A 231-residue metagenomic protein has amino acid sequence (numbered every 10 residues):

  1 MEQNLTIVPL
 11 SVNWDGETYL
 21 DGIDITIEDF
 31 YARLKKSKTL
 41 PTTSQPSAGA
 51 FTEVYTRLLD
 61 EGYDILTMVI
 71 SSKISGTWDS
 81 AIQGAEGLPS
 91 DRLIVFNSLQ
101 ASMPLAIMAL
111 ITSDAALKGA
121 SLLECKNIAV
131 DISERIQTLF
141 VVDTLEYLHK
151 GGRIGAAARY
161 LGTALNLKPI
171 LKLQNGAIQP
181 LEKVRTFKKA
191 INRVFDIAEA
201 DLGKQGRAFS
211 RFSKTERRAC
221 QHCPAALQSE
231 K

Functional and structural regions predicted by a protein language model:
M1-E17, K73, T77-I94, Q100-L110 (+1 more regions): Mixed-charge interfacial surface used for oligomerization/domain docking and macromolecular partner engagement
M1-Q45: N-terminal glycine-rich anion-binding loop in soluble enzyme alpha/beta folds
G22, P46-A50, G76, A190-R193: Short secondary-structure boundary/capping elements
Y31-S47, Q174-K189: Acidic/glycine-enriched edge-of-secondary-structure segments
T42, T67, V95, S210-R211: Short catalytic-loop micro-motif centered on adjacent basic/acidic residues
A50-A81: N-terminal glycine-rich phosphate/adenylate-binding segment common to multiple enzyme folds
